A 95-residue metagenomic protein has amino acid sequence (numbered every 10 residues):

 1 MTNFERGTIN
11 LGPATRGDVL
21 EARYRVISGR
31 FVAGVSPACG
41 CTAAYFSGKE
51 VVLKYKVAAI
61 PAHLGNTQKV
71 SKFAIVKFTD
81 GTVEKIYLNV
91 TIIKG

Functional and structural regions predicted by a protein language model:
M1-I27, D80-G95: Long, low-complexity ectodomains and other extracytoplasmic segments of secretory-pathway proteins
M1-T2, V52-K54: Membrane-protein biogenesis/insertion across secretory and organellar systems
R16-Y24, I60-A74: Short, solvent-exposed loop/turn segments enriched in Ser/Thr/Gly
G29-V52: Surface-exposed binding patches on compact interaction domains or structured appendages
F31-V32, V51, S71, E84-Y87: A generic structural signal for ordered secondary structure
S36-C39, V57, V90-I92: A mature extracytoplasmic/lumenal domain signature
L53-P61: Short edge beta-strand/strand-turn motifs with a hydrophobic/aromatic core and a Ser/Thr and/or Pro "cap." The feature
V76-F78: Conserved structural position at the C-terminal beta-strand of extracellular beta-sandwich adhesion modules
